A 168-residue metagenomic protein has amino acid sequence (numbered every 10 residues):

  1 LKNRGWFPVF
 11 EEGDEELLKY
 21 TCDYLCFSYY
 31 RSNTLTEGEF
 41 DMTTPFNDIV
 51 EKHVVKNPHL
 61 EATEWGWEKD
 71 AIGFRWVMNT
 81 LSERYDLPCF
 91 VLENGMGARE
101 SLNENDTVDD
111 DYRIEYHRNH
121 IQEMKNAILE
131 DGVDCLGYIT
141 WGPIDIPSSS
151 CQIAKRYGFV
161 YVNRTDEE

Functional and structural regions predicted by a protein language model:
L1-E168: Non-catalytic scaffold segments within catalytic domains of secreted glycoside hydrolases
